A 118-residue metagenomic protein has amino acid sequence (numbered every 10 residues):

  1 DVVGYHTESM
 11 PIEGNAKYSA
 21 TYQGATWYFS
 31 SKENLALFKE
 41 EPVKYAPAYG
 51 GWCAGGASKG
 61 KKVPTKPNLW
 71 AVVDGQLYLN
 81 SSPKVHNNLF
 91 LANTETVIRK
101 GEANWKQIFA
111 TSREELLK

Functional and structural regions predicted by a protein language model:
D1-K118: Charged, low-complexity intrinsically disordered segments
